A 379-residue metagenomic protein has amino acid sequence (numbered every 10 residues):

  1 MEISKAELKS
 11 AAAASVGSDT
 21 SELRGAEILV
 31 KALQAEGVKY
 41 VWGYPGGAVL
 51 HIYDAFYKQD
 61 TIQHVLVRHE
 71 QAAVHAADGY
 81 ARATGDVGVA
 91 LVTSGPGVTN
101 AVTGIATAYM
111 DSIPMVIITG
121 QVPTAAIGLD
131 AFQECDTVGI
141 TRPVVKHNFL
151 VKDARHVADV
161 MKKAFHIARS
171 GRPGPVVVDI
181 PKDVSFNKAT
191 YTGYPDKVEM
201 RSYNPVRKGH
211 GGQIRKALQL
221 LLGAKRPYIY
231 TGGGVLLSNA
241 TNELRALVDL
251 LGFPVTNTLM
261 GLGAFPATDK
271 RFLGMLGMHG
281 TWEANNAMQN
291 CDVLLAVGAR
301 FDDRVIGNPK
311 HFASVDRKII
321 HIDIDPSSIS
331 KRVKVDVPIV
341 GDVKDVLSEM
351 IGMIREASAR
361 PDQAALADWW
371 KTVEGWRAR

Functional and structural regions predicted by a protein language model:
E2-T20, R155, I320-R379: Phosphate/pyrophosphate-binding active-site segments
A26-V30, Q34-K39, G47, I52-F56 (+1 more regions): Active-site diphosphate/adenylate-binding microenvironment
L33, K39-G43, Q63-V65, A83-V122 (+2 more regions): A short, small-residue-rich loop immediately preceding and capping a beta-strand
K39-D78, L91, G209-H210, K216-L294: Anionic-ligand anchoring segments at beta-strand to alpha-helix junctions in alpha/beta enzyme folds, i.e., glycine
V49-I52, A72-A76, P96-I105, Y109 (+2 more regions): Short glycine/serine/threonine-rich phosphate/pyrophosphate-binding segments that cradle anionic phosphate groups
F132-G171, N290-C291, V337, D342 (+2 more regions): Conserved thiamine diphosphate
I167-G223, W370-A378: Conformationally flexible catalytic loops at phosphate/diphosphate-handling active centers
G277-I329, V333-V337: Phosphate/diphosphate-binding loops
